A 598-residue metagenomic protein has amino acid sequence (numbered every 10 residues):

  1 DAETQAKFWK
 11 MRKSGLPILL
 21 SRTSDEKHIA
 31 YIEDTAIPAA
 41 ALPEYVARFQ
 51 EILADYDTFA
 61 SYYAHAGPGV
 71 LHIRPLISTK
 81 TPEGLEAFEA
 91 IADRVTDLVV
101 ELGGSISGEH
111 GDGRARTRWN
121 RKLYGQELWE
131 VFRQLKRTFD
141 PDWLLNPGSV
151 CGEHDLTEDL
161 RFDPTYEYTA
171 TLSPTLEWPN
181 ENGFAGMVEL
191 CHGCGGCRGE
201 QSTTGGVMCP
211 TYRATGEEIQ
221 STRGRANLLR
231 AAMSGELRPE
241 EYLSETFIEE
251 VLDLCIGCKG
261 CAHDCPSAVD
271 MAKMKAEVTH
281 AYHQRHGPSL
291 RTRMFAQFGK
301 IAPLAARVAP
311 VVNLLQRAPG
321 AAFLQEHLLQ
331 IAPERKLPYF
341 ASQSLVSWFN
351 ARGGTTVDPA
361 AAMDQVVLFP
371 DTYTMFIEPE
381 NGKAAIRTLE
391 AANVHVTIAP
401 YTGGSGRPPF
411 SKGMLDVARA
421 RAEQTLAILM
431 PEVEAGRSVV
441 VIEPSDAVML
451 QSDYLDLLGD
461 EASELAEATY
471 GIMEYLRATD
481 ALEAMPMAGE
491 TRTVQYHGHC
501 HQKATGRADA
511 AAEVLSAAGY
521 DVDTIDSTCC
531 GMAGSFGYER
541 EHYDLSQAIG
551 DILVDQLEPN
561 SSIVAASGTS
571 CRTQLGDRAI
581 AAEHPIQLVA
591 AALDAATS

Functional and structural regions predicted by a protein language model:
D1, I29-T58, P75, T79-E200 (+3 more regions): Phosphate/diphosphate-binding loops
A6-E26, R118-L128: Short, low-order "capping/linker" segments at domain edges
K7-S21, A66-G69, L254-I256, S438-V448: Core structural elements
K13-T23, K27, E33-Y62, E83-T96 (+4 more regions): Non-catalytic terminal/interface segments that mediate subunit docking, oligomerization, and allosteric communication
S61-G67, I106-E109, I563-V564: Short beta-strand
L76, L176, N180-Q220, C500-D509 (+3 more regions): Charge-patterned, long linear interaction tracts outside catalytic cores
D140, P147, A272-S598: Iron-sulfur cluster-binding electron-transfer modules in prokaryotic oxidoreductases
T203-F247, A268-R293, A581-A591: Non-heme iron-sulfur electron-transfer modules
